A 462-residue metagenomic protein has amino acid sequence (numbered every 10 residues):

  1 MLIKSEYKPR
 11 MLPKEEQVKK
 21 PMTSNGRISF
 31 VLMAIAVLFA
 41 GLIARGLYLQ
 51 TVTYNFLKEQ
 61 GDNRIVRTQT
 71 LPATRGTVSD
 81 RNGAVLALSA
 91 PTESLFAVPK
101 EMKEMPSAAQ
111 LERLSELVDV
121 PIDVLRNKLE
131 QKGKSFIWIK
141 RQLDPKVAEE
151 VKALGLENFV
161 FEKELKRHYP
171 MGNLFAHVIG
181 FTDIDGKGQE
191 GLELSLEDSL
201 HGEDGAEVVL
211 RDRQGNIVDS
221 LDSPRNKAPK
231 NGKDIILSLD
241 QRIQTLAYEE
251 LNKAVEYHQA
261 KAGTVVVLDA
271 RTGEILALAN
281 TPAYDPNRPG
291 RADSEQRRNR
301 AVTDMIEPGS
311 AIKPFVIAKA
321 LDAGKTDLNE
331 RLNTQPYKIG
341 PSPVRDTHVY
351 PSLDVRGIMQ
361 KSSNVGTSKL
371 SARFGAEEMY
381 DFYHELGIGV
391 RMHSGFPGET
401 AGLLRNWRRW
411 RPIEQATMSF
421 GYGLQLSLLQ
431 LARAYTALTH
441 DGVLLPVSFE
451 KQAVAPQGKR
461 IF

Functional and structural regions predicted by a protein language model:
M1-P289, E377-G389: Periplasmic/cell-envelope proteins involved in peptidoglycan metabolism and beta-lactam response
L2-E15, A87, D212-N226, V265-S310 (+1 more regions): Beta-lactam-recognizing serine transpeptidase/beta-lactamase-like catalytic domain environment
